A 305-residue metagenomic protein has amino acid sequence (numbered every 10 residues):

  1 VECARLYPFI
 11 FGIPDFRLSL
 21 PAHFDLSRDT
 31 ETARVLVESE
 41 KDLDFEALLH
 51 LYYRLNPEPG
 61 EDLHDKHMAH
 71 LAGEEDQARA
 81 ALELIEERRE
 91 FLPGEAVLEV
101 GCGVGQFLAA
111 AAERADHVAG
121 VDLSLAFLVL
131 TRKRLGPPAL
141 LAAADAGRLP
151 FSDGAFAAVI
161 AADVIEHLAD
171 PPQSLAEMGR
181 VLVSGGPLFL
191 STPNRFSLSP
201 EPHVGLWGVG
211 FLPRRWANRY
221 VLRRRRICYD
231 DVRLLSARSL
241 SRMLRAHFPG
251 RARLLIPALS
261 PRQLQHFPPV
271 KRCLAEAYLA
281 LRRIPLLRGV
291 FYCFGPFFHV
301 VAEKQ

Functional and structural regions predicted by a protein language model:
V1-R148, A158-A162, G295-F298: Conserved N-terminal segment of class I S-adenosyl-L-methionine
A109-A112, L175-G179: A structural alpha-helix within SAM-dependent methyltransferase catalytic domains
V129, A157, P172-A176: Surface-exposed alpha-helical interface segments used for non-catalytic interactions
D145-R148, S152-D153, D170: Acidic/polar helix N-cap motif
F151, F156, F248-P249: Conserved hydrophobic/aromatic "anchor" residues that stabilize well-ordered secondary structure elements
D163-H167: Short catalytic micro-motifs in class I SAM-dependent methyltransferases
A169-E177, P187-V301: S-adenosyl-L-methionine-dependent methyltransferase catalytic module, highlighting the catalytic core
